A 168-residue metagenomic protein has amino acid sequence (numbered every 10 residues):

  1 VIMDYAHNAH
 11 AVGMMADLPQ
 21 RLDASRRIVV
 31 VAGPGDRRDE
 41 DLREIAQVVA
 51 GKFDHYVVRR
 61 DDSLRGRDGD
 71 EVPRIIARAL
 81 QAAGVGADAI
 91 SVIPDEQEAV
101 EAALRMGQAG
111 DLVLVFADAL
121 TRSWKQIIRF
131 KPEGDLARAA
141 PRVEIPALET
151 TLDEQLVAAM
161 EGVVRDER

Functional and structural regions predicted by a protein language model:
V1-R168: ATP-dependent carboxylate-amine ligase
